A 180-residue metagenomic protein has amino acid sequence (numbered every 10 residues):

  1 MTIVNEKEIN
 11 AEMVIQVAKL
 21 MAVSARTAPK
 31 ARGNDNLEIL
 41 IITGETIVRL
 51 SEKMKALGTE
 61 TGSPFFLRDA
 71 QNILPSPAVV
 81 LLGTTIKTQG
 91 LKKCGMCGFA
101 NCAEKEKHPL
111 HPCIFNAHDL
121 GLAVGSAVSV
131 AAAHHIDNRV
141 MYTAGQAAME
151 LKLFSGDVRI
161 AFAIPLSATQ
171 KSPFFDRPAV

Functional and structural regions predicted by a protein language model:
M1-V180: Acidic, surface-exposed loops and disordered segments
